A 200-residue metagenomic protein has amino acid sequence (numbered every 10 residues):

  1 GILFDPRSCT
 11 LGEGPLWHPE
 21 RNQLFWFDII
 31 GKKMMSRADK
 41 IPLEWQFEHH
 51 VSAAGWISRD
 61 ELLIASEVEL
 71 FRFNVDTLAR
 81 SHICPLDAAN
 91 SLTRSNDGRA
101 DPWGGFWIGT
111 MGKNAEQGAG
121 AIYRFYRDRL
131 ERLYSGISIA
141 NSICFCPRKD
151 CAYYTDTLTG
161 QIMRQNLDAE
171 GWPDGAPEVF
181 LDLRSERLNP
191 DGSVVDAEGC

Functional and structural regions predicted by a protein language model:
G1-P6, K40-Q46, S81-A88, R129-S135 (+1 more regions): A short beta-strand motif characteristic of beta-propeller blades
P6-R21, E48-L63, A89-G105, Y134-A152 (+1 more regions): Beta-rich, blade/repeat-based domains predominating in secreted/periplasmic proteins but also intracellular
H18-P19, L24-I30, L63-V68, F106-E116 (+2 more regions): Conserved beta-strand positions in repeat-built beta-propeller and related beta-rich domains
N22-F47, E67-F71: Beta-propeller domains
D28, R37-A38, N74-V75, Y126 (+1 more regions): Structural recognition of the beta-propeller blade-terminating site
K33-M35, E69-F71, G120-Y123, Q161-M163: A short loop-to-beta-strand structural motif that recurs across blades of beta-propeller domains
A79-Y134: Hydrophobic alpha-helical segments and helix pairs
Q165-P173: Short loop/turn segments immediately following beta-strands, especially the blade-tip and inter-blade linker loops
